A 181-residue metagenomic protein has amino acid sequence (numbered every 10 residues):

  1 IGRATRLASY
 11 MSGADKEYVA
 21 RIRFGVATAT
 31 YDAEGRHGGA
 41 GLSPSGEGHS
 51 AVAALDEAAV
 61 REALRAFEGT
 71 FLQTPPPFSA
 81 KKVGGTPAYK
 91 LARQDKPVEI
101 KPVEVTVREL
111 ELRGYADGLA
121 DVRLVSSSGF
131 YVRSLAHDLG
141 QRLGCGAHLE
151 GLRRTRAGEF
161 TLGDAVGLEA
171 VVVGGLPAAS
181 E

Functional and structural regions predicted by a protein language model:
I1-E181: Catalytic/RNA-binding core of pseudouridine synthases
